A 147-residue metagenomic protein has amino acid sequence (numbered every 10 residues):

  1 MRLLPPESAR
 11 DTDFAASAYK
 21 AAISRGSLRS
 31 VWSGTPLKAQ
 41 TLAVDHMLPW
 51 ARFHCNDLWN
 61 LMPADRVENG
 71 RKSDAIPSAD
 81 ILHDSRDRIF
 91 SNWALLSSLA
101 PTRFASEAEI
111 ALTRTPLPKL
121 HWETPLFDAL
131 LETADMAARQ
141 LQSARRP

Functional and structural regions predicted by a protein language model:
M1-P5, A51, F104: Short intrinsically disordered, low-complexity coil segments enriched in acidic
M1-T12, T113-P147: A boundary/linker detector
M1-V31: Short, charged surface segments at domain edges that flank catalytic/cofactor-binding sites
S17, A22, T35, N56 (+3 more regions): Generic signature of intrinsically disordered, low-complexity segments enriched in small/polar residues
G26, N92, L96, A137 (+1 more regions): Short secondary-structure junctions and interdomain/linker hinges
G34-P63, K72-D87: Histidine-centered nuclease catalytic patch
V67-A129: C-terminal hydrophobic structural anchor segments that stabilize assembly/packing rather than catalytic chemistry
